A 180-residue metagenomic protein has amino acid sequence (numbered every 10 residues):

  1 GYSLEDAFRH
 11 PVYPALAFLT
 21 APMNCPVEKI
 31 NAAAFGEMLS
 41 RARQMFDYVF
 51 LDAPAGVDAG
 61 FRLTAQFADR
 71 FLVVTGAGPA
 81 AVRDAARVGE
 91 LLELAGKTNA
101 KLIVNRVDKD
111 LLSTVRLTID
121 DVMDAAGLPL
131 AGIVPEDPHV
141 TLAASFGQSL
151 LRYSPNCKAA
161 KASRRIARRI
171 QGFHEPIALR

Functional and structural regions predicted by a protein language model:
G1, E5, A32, G36 (+4 more regions): Amphipathic alpha-helical transducer elements in NTP-driven molecular machines
G1-Q44, V140-R152: P-loop/Walker-type NTP enzyme "switch/lid" segment
N24-C25, R106-D110, N156: Short histidine/acidic/glycine/proline-rich micro-motifs that form metal- and phosphate-coordinating active-site loops
P26-I30, G76, A80, S154 (+1 more regions): Short, surface-exposed alpha-helical recognition segments that flank or form part of ligand/macromolecule-binding
A33-E136, L142: Conserved catalytic-core segment of NTP-binding enzymes
S145-R180: NTP-binding/hydrolysis catalytic cores, primarily Walker-type P-loop NTPases
